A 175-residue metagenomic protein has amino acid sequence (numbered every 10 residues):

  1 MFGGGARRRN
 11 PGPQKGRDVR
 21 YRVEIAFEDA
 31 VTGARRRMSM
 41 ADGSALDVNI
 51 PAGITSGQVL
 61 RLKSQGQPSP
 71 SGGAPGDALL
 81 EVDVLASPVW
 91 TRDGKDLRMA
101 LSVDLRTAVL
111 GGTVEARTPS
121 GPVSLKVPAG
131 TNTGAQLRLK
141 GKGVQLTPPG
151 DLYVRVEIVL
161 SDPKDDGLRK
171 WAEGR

Functional and structural regions predicted by a protein language model:
M1-M38, P70-G73, L79: Post-J-domain flank of DnaJ/Hsp40 co-chaperones
R8-N10, G43, A86: Short acidic (Asp/Glu) patches
I25, D42-L46, G121-V123: Short acidic/polar mixed-charge low-complexity motifs
S39-A41, R117: A generic structural motif
N49-R175: Intrinsically disordered, low-complexity linker/assembly segments
